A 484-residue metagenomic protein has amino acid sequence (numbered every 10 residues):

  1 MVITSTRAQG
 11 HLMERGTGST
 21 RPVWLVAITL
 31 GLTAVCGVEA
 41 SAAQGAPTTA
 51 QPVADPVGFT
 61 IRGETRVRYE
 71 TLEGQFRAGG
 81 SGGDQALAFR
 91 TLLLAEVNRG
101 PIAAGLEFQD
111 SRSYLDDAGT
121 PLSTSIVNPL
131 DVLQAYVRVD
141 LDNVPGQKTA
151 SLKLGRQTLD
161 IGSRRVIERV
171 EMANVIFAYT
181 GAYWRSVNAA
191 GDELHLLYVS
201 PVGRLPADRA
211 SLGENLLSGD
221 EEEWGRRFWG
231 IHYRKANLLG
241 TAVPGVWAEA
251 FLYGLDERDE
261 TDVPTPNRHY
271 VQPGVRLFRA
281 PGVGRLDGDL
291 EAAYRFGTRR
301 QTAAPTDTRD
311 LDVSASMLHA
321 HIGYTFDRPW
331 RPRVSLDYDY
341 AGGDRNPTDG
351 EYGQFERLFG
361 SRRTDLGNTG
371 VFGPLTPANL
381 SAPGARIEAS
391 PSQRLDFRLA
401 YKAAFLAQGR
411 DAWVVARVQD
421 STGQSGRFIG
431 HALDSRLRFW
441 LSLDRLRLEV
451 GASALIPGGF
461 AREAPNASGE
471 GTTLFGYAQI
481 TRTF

Functional and structural regions predicted by a protein language model:
V2-T6, G10-E14, L25-G100, A104 (+3 more regions): N-terminal periplasmic/intermembrane-space "pro-region" immediately following the signal or transit peptide
G45, G58, D140-A150, V170-E351 (+7 more regions): Signature for the C-terminal beta-barrel architecture of outer-membrane proteins
E70-Q75, S113-A118, T158-V166, R204-N215 (+5 more regions): Flexible, solvent-exposed coil segments and beta strand-coil junctions, predominantly the extracellular/periplasmic
Q75-F89, R99-L152, R165-R169, E214-S218 (+6 more regions): Surface-exposed loop and membrane-interface regions of Gram-negative outer-membrane beta-barrel proteins
G155: Small/polar (Gly/Ser/Thr/Ala-rich) solvent-exposed segments that form structured loops/beta-strands/short helices used
W224-H232, N237, R362-R386, S390: Outer-membrane beta-barrel signature, preferentially recognizing the C-terminal barrel domain of Gram-negative
L336, I387, L399, S435-L437 (+2 more regions): Hydrophobic, well-ordered secondary-structure elements that form the walls of internal hydrophobic environments
S442-G476, T481-T483: Predominantly the C-terminal beta-signal and adjacent terminal strand-loop region of outer-membrane beta-barrel
